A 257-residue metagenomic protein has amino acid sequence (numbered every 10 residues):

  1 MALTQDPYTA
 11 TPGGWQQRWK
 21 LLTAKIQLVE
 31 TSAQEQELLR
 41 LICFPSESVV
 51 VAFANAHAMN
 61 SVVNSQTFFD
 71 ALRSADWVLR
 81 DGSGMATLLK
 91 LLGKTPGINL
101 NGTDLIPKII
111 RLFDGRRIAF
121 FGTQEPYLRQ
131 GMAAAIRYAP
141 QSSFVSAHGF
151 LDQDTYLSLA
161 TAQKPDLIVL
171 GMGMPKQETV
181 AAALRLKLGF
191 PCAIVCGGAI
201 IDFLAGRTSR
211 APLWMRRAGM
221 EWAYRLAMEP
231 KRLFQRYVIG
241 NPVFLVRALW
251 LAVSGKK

Functional and structural regions predicted by a protein language model:
A2-I98: N-terminal nucleotide/polyanion-binding subdomain common to many enzyme families
A54, F120-G122, G198: Short beta-strand/turn micro-motifs composed of small residues that flank or help shape donor/cofactor-binding pockets
N55-M59, M85, M172-Q177, I200: Short glycine-rich anion-binding loops that position phosphate/pyrophosphate groups of nucleotides and phosphorylated
Q66-S74, E178-G197: A short, gly/pro- and small-residue-rich
G84-L89, R210-K257: A transmembrane-helix-recognition feature enriched in membrane-embedded lipid enzymes and envelope glyco-/phospholipid
M85-L159, Q163-K164: Conserved beta-alpha
G149-D152, F190-M228: Short, flexible loop segments at boundaries between secondary-structure elements
K164-M174: Proline-aspartate-enriched helix->loop->beta-strand connector
